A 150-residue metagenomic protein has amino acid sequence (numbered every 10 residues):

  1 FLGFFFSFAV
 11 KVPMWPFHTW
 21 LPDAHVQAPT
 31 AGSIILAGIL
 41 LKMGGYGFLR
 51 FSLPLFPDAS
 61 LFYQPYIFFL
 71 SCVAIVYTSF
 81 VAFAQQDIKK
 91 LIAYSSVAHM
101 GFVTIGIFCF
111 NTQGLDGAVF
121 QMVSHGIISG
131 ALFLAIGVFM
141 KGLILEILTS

Functional and structural regions predicted by a protein language model:
F1-S150: Hydrophobic transmembrane alpha-helices and their helix-loop junctions in integral membrane proteins
